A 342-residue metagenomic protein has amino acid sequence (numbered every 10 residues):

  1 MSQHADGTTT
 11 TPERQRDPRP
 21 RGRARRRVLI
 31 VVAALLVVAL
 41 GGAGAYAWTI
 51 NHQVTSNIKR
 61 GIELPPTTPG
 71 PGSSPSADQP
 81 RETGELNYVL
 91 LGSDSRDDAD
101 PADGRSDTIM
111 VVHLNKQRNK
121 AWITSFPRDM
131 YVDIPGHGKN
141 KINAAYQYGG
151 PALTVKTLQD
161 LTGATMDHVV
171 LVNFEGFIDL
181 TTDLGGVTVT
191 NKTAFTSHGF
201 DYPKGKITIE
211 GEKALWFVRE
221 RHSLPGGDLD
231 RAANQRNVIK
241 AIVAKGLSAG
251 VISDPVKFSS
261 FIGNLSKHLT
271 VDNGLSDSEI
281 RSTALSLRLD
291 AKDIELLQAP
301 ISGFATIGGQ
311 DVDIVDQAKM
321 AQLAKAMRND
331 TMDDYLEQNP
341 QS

Functional and structural regions predicted by a protein language model:
S2-H4, P12-R118: Entry/capping segment at the start of metal-dependent catalytic domains with acidic active-site entry clusters
T55, S106-T108, K139, N143 (+11 more regions): Extracytoplasmic/secreted envelope proteins and their assembly/folding machinery, especially bacterial periplasmic
R81-G84, S93, P101-R105, P135 (+9 more regions): Solvent-exposed, acidic/flexible segments
E85, D103, T270-S342: C-terminal solvent-exposed extensions
D97-D100, N140-Y148, G163-H168, H222-L229 (+3 more regions): Second-shell loop/turn segments in exported
K116, Y131, Q147, Q159-G163 (+6 more regions): Sec-exported extracytoplasmic/periplasmic mature domains
N143-P203, D290: Amphipathic, coiled-coil-like alpha-helical scaffolding segments used for oligomerization/assembly
L180-V256, S260, L269: Flexible, polar/acidic helix-loop-strand segments at domain edges
